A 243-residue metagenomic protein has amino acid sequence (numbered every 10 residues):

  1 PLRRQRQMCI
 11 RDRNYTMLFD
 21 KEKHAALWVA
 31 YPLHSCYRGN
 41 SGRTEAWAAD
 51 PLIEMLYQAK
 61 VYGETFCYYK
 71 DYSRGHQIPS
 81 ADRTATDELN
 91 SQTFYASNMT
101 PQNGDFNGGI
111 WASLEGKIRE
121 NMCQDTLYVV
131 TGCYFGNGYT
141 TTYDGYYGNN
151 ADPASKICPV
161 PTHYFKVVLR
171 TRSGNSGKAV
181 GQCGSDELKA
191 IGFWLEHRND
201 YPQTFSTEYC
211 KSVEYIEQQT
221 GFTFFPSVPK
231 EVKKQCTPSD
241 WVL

Functional and structural regions predicted by a protein language model:
P1-R6, I10: Single conserved hydrophobic/aromatic residue that forms the stacking wall/gate of nucleotide- or nucleobase-binding
M8-C9, A30, V129: Generic preference for hydrophobic
R13-Q77: Short, His- and charge-rich active-site/binding loops that engage polyanionic ligands
Y57-L243: Domain-level detector of nuclease and nuclease-like folds in predominantly extracellular/periplasmic contexts
